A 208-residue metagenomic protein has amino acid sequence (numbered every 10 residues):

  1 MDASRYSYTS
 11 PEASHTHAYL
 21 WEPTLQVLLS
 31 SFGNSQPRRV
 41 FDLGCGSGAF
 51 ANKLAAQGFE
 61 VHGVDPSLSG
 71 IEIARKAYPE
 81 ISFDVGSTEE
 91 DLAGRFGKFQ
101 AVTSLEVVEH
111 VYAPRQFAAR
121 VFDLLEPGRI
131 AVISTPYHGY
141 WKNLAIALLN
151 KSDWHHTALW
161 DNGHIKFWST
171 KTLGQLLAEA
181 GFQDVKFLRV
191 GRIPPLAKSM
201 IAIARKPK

Functional and structural regions predicted by a protein language model:
M1-A101, L105, P114-A118, I133-H138 (+3 more regions): Conserved N-terminal segment of class I S-adenosyl-L-methionine
V111: Catalytic P-loop NTPase motifs of RecA-like helicase/translocase cores
A118-I130: A short glycine-rich, Lys/Arg-flanked "PGG" loop and its adjoining helix->strand segment in the class I
G128, G139-W141: Feature marks short, surface-exposed loop/turn motifs that line or immediately flank catalytic pockets and channel
